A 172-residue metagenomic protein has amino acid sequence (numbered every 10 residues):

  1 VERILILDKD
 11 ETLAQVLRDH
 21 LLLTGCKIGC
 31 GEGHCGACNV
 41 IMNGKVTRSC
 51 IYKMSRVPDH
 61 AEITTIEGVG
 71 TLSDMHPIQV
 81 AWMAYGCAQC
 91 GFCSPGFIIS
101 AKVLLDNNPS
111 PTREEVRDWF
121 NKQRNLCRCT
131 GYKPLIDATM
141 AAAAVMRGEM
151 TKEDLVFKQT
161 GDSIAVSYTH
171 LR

Functional and structural regions predicted by a protein language model:
V1-L171: Signature of N-terminal electron-transfer/Fe-S-associated modules in redox systems
